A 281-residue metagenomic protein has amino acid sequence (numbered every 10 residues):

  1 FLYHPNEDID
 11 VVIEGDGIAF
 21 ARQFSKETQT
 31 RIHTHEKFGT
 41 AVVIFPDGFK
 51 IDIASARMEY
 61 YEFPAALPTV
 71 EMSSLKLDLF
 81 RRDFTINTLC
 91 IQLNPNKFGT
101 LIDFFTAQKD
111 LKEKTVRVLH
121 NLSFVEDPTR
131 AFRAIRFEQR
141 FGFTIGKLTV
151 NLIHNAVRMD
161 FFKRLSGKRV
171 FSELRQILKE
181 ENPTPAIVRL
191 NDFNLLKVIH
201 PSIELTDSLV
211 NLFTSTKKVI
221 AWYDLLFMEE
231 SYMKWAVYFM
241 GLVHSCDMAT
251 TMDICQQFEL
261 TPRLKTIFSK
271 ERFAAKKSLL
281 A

Functional and structural regions predicted by a protein language model:
F1-A281: Catalytic cores of the polymerase beta-like nucleotidyltransferase superfamily and closely associated nucleotide
